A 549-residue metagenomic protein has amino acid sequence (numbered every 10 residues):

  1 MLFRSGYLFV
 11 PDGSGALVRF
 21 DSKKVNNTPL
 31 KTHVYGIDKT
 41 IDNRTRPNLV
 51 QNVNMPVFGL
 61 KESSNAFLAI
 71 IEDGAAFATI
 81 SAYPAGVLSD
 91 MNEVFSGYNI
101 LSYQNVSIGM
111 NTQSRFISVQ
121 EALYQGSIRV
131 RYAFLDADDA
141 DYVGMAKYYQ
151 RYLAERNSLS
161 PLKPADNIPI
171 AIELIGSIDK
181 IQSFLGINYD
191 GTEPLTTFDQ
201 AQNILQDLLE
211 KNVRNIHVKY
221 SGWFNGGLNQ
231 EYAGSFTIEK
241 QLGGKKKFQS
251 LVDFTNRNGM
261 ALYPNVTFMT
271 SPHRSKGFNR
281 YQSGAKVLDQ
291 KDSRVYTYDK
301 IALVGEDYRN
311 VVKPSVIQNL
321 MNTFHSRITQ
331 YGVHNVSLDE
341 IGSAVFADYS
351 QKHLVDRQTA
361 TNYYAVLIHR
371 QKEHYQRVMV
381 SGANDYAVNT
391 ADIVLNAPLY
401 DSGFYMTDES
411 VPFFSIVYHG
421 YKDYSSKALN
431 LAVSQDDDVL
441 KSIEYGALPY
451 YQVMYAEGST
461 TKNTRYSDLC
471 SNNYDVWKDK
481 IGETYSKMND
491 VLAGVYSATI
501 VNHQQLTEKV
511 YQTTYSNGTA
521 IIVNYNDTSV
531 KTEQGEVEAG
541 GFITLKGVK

Functional and structural regions predicted by a protein language model:
M1-L162, N430, N526, A539: N-terminal accessory beta-strand-rich subdomains and adjacent acidic, glycine-rich linkers that precede catalytic cores
F58-V94, N99, R115, Q120-Y124 (+3 more regions): Active-site-proximal substrate-binding groove within the catalytic cores of carbohydrate-active enzymes
S127-Y142, R156-S158, D190, T196 (+3 more regions): Hydrophilic extracytoplasmic domains
D136, N188-L195, D468-S471, D475: Generic amphipathic alpha-helical segments used as scaffolds and interaction surfaces in large, multi-domain proteins
A146-Y148, Y152-R156, T197-Q200, I204-D207 (+1 more regions): An active-site-proximal structural segment forming one wall of the substrate-binding cleft that immediately precedes
S158-L162, R214, A261, Q330 (+2 more regions): Intrinsically disordered or highly flexible coil/loop and linker segments, enriched in small and charged/polar residues
N167-D253, R257-N319, S343-A347, H353: Aromatic-lined carbohydrate-binding/catalytic grooves of carbohydrate-active enzymes
L208, T255, D339, S442 (+1 more regions): Conserved, mostly hydrophobic/aromatic
